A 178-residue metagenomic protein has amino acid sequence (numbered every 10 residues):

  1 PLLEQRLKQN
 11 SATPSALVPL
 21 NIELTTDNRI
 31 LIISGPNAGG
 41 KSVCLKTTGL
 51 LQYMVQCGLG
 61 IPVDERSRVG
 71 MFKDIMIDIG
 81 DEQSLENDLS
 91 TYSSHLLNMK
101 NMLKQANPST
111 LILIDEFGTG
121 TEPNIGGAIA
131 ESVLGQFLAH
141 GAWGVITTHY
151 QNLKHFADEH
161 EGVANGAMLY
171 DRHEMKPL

Functional and structural regions predicted by a protein language model:
P1-L178: ATPase nucleotide-binding head domains, primarily ABC-like/P-loop NTPase cores
